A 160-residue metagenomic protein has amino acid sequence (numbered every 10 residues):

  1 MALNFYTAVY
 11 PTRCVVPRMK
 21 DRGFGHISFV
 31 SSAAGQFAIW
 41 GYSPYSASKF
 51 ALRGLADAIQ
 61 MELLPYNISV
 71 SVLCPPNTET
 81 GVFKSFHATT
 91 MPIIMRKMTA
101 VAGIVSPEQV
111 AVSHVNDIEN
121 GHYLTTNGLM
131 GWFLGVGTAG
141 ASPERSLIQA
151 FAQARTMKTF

Functional and structural regions predicted by a protein language model:
V9, Y45, G128: Catalytic tyrosine of NAD(P)H-dependent dehydrogenase/reductases that use a Tyr as the general acid/base
T12, S48: Active-site helix of classical SDR
C14-G23: A short helix-coil junction within the Rossmann-fold of NAD(P)-dependent oxidoreductases
S32: Residue(s) in the substrate-gating loop at a strand-loop-helix junction that position the organic substrate next
F37, A58-I68: Active-site-adjacent segment of SDR/Rossmann-fold oxidoreductases
F37-S43: Active-site loop immediately N-terminal to the catalytic Tyr-X3-Lys motif of short-chain dehydrogenase/reductase
P65-L134, A141: SDR active-site lid
